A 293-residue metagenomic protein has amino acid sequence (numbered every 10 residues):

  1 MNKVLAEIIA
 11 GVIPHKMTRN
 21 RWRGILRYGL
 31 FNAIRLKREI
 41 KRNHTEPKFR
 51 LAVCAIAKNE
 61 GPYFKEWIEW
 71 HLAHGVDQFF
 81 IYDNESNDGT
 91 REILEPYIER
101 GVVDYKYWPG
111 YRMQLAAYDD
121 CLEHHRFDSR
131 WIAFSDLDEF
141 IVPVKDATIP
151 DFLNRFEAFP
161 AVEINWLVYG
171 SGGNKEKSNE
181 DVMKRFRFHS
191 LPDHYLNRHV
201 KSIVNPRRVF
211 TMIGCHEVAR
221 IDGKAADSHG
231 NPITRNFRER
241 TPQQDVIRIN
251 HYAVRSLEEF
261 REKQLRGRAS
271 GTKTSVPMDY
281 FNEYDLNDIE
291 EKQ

Functional and structural regions predicted by a protein language model:
N2-R35, A116, P143-Q293: Catalytic-site signature of metal-activated, phosphate-bearing donor transferases, centered on the GT-A/GT-A-like
R50-A52: Cell-envelope/extracellular polymer assembly enzymes that use nucleotide-activated donors
A55-E69, E85: Active-site beta-to-alpha loop of glycosyltransferases that engages the nucleotide-sugar donor
E69-Q78: Short, acidic, metal-binding catalytic loop of nucleotide-sugar glycosyltransferases
D83-P96, G110: A conserved acidic beta->alpha catalytic loop
E95-M113, P192, L196-K201: Conserved donor nucleotide-binding strand/loop of the catalytic core
D119-W131: Active-site nucleotide-sugar/metal-binding loop of Leloir-type enzymes
S129-V142: Short beta-strand-to-loop acidic/aromatic patch adjacent to the donor-nucleotide binding site
